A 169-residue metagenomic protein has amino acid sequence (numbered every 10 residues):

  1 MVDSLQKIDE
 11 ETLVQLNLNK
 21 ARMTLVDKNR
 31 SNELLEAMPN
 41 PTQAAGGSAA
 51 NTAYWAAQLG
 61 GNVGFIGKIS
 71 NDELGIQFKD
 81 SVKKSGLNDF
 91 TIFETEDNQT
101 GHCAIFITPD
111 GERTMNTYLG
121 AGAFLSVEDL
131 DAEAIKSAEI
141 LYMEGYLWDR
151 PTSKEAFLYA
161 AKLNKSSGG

Functional and structural regions predicted by a protein language model:
M1-I66, I76: Glycine-rich phosphate/adenosyl-contacting loop at the front of the ribokinase-like
M1-L18, P41, D80-E94, N98 (+1 more regions): Ribokinase/PfkB-type carbohydrate-kinase core domain
P39, V63-F90: A glycine-rich beta-to-alpha transition motif near the start of alpha/beta enzyme domains, typified by
A44, I69-S70, T152: Residues that cap or flank secondary-structure elements
G47-T52, L74-G75, Q99-H102, S153: Short glycine/serine/threonine-rich phosphate/pyrophosphate-binding segments that cradle anionic phosphate groups
T52-A56, F65, V82, A104 (+1 more regions): Hydrophobic/aromatic pocket-lining and membrane-interface residues
